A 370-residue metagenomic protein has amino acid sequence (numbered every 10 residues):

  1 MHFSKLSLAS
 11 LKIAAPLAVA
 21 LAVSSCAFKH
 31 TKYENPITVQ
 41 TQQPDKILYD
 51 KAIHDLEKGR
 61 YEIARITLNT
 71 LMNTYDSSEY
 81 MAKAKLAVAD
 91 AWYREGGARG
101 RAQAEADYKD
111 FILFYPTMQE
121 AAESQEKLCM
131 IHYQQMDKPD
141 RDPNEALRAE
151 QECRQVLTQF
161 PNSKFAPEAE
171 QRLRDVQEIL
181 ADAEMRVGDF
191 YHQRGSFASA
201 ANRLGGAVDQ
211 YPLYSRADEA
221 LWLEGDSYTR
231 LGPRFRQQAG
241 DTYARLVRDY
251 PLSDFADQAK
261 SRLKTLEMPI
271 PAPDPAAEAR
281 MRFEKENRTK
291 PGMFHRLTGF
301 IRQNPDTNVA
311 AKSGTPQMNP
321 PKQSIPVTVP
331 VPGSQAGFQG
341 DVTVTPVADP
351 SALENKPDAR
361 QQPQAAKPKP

Functional and structural regions predicted by a protein language model:
H2-I13, A22-P370: Acidic, polar-rich low-complexity tracts and alpha-helical solenoid repeat scaffolds
